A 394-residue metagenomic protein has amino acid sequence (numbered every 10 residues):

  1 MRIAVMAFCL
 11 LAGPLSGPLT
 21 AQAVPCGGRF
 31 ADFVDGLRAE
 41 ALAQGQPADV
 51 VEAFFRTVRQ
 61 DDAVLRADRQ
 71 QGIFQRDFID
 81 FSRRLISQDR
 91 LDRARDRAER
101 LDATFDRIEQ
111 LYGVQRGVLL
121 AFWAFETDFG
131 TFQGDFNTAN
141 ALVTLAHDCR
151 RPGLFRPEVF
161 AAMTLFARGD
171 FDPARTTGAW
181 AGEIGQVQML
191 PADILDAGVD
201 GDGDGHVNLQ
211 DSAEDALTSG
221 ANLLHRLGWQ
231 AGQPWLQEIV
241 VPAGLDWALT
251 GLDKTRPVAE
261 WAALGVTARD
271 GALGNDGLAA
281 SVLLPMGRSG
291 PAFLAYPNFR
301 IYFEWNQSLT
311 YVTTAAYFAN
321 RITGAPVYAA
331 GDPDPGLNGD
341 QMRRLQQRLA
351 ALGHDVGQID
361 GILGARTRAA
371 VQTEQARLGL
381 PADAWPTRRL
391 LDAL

Functional and structural regions predicted by a protein language model:
A4-G17: Bacterial N-terminal signal peptides
G17-A23: Sec/Tat signal peptide C-region and signal peptidase I cleavage site
P25-G27: Sequence contexts marking disulfide-bonded cysteines in secreted/extracellular proteins
R29-A48, E52: Mature N-terminal segment immediately following signal peptide/propeptide cleavage in secreted/periplasmic
F33-E40, T104, A141, L345-R348 (+1 more regions): A general alpha-helix detector
Q46-G277, G290-F293, I301-A319, P326-G339 (+3 more regions): Catalytic glycan-binding domains that act on GlcNAc-containing polysaccharides
P335-M342, A350-L394: Short acidic, glycine/serine/threonine-rich helix-capping segments at coil-helix boundaries
